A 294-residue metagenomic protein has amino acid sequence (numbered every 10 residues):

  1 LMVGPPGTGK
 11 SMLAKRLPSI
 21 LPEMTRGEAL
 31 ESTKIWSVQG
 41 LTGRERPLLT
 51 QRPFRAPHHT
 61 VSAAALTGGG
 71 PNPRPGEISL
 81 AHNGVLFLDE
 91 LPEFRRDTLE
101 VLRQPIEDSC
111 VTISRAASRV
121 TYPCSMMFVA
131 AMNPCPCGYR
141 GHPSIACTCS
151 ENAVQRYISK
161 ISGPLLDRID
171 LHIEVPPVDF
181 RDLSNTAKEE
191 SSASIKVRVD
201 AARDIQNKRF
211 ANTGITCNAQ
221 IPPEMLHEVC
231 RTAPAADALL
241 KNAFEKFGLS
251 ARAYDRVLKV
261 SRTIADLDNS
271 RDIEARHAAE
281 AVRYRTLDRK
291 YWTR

Functional and structural regions predicted by a protein language model:
L1-R44, D108: Walker A/P-loop
G4, G68, E90: The Walker A (P-loop) glycine that initiates the GxxxxGKT/S ATP-binding motif of P-loop NTPases
T8-S11, E23, H59-T60, N72 (+2 more regions): Short flexible coil/turn linkers enriched for glycine and charged/polar residues that connect secondary-structure
A29, L66, A278: Conserved hydrophobic/aromatic pocket- or pore-lining residues that grip, position, or stack substrates in active sites
P47-P53, H58-L86, R119: Conserved alpha-helical scaffold flanking the Walker A/P-loop in AAA+ ATPase domains
P73, L91, R96-R294: Basic, amphipathic alpha-helical bundle interface domains used for macromolecular binding and assembly
